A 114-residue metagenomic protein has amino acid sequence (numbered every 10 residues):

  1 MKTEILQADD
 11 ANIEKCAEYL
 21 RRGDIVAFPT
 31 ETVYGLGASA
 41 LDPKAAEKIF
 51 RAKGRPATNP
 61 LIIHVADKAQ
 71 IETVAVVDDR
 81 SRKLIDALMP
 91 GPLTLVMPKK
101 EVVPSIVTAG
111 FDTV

Functional and structural regions predicted by a protein language model:
M1-V114: Active-site-adjacent structural elements in enzyme catalytic cores
